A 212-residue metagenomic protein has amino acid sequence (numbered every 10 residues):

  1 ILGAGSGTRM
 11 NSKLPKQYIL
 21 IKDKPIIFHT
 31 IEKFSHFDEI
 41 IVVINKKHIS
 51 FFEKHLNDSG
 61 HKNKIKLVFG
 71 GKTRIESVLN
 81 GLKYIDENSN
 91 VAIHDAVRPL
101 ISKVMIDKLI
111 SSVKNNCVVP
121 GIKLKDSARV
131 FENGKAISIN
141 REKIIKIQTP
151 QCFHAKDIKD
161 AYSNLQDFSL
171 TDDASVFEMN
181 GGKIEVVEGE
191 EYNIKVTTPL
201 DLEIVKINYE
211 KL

Functional and structural regions predicted by a protein language model:
I1, I27, G81, H94-D95 (+3 more regions): Residue-level signal for inorganic ion chemistry
I1-I49: N-terminal glycine-rich phosphate-binding loop and ensuing alpha1 helix
D38-I40, K64, N90, N116 (+1 more regions): Residues at the starts of beta-strands that form the adenosine-phosphate
S50-H55: Acidic helix N-cap motif at the loop->helix transition within catalytic regions of sugar-transfer enzymes
N57-N90, Q166: Short phosphate-binding loop-to-helix
N88-R98: Short beta-strand-to-loop acidic/aromatic patch adjacent to the donor-nucleotide binding site
L100-V187: Conserved core of the sugar-phosphate nucleotidyltransferase
N193-L212: Hydrophobic helical membrane-anchoring modules
